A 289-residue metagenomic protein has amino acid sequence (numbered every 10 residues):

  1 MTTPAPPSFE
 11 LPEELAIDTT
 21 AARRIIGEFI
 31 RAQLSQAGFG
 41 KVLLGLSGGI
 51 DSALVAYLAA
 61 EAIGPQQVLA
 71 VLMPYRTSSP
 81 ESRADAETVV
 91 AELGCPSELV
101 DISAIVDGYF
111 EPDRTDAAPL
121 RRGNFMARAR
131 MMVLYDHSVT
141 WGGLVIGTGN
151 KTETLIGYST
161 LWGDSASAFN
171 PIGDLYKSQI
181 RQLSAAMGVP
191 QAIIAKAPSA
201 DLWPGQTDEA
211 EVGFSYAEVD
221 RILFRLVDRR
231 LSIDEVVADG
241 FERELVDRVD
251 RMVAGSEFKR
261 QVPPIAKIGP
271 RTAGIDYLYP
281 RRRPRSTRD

Functional and structural regions predicted by a protein language model:
T2-L44, L54, L58-E61, Q66-L72 (+2 more regions): ATP/NTP-dependent adenylation/nucleotidyl-transfer catalytic domains that generate, transfer, or process NMP-activated
G49: Conserved G/P- and acidic residue-centered "switch" motifs that form tight phosphate/ATP-binding loops in soluble
